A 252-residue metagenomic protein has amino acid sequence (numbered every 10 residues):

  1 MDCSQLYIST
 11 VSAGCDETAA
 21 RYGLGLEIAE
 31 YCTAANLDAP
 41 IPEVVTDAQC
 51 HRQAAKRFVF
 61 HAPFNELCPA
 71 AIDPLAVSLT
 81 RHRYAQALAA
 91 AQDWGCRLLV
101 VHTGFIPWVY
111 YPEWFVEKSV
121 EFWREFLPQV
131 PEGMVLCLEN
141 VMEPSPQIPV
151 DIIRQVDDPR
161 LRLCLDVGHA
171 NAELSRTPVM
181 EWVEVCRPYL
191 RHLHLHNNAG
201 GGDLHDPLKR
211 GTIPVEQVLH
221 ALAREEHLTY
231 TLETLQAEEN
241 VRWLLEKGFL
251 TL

Functional and structural regions predicted by a protein language model:
M1-Q86: N-terminal pre-domain/capping segments
D2-S4, E17-A19, R97, P146 (+2 more regions): Histidine-acidic metal/acid-base catalytic patches
C3-T10, L24-I28, F58-A62, L99-V101 (+4 more regions): Hydrophobic faces of well-ordered beta-strands that scaffold small-molecule active sites in alpha/beta enzyme cores
S9-E17, Y31-V44, C68-A71, P107-Y111 (+4 more regions): Acidic-and-aromatic substrate-binding clefts and catalytic sites of carbohydrate-active enzymes
T18, Q49-R52, A90-D93, E125-Q129 (+3 more regions): Alpha-helical scaffold elements within enzyme catalytic domains, especially in hydrolases
P40-T46, A76-A85, E113-W123, V150 (+2 more regions): Charged helix-capping and loop-helix junction motifs
T46-N65, S119-G133, V215-E225: Alpha-helix-loop-beta-strand connector modules within alpha/beta enzyme cores
A70-R162: Active-site acidic/histidine proton-transfer and metal-coordination neighborhood in alpha/beta enzyme cores
